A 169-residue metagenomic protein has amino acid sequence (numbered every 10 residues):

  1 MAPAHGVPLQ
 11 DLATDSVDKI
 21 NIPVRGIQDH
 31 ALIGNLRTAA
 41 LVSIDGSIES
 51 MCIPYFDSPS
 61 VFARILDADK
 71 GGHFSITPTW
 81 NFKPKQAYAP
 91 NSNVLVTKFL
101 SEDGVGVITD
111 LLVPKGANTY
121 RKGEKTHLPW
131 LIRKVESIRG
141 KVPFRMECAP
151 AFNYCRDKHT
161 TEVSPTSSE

Functional and structural regions predicted by a protein language model:
M1-A2, S75: Short intrinsically disordered, low-complexity coil segments enriched in acidic
A2-P8: Intrinsically disordered, low-structural-confidence terminal and linker regions
D11, V17-E169: Beta-sandwich/jelly-roll carbohydrate-recognition scaffolds of carbohydrate-active enzymes
